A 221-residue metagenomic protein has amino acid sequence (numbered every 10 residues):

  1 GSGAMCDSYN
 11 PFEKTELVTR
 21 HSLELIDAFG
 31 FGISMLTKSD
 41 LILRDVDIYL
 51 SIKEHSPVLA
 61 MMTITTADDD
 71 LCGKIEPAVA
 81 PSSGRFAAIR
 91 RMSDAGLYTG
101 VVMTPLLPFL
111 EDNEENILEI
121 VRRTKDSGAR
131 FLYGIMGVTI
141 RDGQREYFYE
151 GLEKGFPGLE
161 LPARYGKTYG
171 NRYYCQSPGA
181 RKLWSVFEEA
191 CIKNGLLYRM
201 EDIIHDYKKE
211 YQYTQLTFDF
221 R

Functional and structural regions predicted by a protein language model:
G1-T168, R172-C175: Conserved AdoMet/S-adenosylmethionine-binding subsite of the radical SAM
G151-R221: C-terminal accessory extensions appended to soluble enzyme cores
